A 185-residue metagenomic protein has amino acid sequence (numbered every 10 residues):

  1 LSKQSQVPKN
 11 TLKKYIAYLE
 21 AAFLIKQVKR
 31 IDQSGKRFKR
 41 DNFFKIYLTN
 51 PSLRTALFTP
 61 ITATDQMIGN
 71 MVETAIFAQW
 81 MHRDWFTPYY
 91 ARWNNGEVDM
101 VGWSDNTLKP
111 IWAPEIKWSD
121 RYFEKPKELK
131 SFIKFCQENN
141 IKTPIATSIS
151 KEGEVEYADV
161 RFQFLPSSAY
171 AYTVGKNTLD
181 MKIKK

Functional and structural regions predicted by a protein language model:
L1-P110: Accessory nucleic acid-recognition modules appended to NTPase machines
V28, A91-W93, T147-I149, L165-S167: Conserved beta-strand termini and adjacent loop/short-helix elements that scaffold enzyme active sites in alpha/beta
Y47, W112-P114, I145-T147, Q163-L165: Hydrophobic/aromatic beta-strand patches that form the interior of the parallel beta-sheet core in alpha/beta enzyme
T49-S52, K117, S167: Generic beta-structure capping elements
W103, P110-R121: Active-site ExK catalytic segment of metal-dependent nucleases
W118-R161: Catalytic cores of nucleic-acid endonucleases
S150-K185: Domain-level recognition of nuclease-like catalytic cores that cleave nucleotide substrates
